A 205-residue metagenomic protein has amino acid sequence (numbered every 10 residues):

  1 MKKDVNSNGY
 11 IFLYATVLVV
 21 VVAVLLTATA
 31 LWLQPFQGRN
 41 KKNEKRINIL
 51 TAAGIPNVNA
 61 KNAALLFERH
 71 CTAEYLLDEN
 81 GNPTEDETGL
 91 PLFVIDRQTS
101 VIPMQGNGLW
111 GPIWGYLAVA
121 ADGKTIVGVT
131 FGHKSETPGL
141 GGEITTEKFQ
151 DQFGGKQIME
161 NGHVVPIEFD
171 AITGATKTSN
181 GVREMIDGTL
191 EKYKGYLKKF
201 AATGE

Functional and structural regions predicted by a protein language model:
K2-E205: Flexible, solvent-exposed loop/hinge segments and secondary-structure transition points
